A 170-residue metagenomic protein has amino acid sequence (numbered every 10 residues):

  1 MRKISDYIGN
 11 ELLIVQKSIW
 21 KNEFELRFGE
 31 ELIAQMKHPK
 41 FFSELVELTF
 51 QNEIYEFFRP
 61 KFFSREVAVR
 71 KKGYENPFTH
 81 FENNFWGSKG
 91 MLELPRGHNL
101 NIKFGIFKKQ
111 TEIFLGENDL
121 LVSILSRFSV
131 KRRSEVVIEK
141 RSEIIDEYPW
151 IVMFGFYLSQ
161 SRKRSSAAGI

Functional and structural regions predicted by a protein language model:
M1-L45, T49-E53, S64, G73 (+2 more regions): Low-complexity or membrane-interfacial segments used for flexible interactions
F58-R59, K103: Beta-strand C-termini and the immediately following turn/loop, strongest in propeller blades
P60, S64-E66: Surface-exposed acidic loop/strand-edge motifs in secreted or periplasmic proteins that form small linear binding
